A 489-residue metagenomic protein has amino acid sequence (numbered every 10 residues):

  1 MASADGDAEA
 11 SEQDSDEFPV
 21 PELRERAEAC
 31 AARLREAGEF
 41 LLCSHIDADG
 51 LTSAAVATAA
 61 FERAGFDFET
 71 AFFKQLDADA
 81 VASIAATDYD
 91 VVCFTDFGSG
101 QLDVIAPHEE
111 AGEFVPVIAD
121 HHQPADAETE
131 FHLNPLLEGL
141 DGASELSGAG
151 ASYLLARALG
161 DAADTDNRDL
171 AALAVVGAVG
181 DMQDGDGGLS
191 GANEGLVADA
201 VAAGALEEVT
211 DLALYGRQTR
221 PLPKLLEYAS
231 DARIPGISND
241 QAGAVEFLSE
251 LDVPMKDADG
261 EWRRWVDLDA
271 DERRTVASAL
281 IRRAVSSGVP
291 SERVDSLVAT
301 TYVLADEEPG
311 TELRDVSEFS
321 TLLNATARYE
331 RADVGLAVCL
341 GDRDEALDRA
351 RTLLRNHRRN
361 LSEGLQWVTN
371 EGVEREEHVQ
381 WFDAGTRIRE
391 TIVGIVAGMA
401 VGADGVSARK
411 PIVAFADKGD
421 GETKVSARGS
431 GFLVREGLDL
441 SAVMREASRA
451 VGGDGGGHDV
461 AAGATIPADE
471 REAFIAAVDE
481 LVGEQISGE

Functional and structural regions predicted by a protein language model:
M1-L322, T326-E489: Replace "Mg2+/Mn2+-dependent" with "divalent metal-dependent
